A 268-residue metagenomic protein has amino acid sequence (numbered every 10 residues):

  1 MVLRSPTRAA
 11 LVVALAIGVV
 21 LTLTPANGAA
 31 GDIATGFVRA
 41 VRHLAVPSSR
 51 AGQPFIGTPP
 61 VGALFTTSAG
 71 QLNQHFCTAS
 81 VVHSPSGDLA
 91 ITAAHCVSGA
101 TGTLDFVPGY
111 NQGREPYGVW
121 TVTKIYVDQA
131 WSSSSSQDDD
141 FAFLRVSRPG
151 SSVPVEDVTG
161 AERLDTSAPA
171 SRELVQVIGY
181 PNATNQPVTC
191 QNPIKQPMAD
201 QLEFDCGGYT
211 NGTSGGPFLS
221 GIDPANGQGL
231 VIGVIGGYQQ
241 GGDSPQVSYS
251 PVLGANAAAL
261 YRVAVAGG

Functional and structural regions predicted by a protein language model:
V2-S84, A258-G268: Protease-domain processing segments flanking chymotrypsin-fold serine proteases, especially trypsin-like
V46-P59, T67-S68, L104-S152: Conserved catalytic-core segment of clan PA serine endopeptidases
Q53-N111, P193-M198, C206-G207: Catalytic histidine site
P59-V61, S86-D88, S171-L174, D200 (+1 more regions): Loop/turn elements at helix/coil->beta-strand transitions in domains of secreted/extracellular proteins
C96-V97, Y110-G113, R148-S151, N182-A183 (+2 more regions): Acidic glycine-/aspartate-rich tracts in secreted/extracellular proteins
Q137-G212: Chymotrypsin/trypsin-fold serine protease catalytic domain
G208-V234: Catalytic nucleophile loop of clan PA
I232, Y238-G268: C-terminal cap/linker of serine protease catalytic domains
